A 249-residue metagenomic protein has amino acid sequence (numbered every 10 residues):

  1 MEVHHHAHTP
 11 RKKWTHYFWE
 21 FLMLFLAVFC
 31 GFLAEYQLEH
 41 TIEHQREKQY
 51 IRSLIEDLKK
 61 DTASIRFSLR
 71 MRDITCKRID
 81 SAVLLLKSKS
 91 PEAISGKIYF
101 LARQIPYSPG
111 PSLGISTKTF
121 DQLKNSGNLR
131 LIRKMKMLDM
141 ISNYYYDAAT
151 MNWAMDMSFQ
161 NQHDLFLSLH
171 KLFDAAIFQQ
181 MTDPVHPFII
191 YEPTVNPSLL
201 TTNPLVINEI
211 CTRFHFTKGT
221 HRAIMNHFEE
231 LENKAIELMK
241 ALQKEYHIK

Functional and structural regions predicted by a protein language model:
M1-T15, L38-K249: Long, hydrophobic alpha-helical segments that serve as membrane-spanning/inserting helices
E20-A34: Hydrophobic membrane-insertion alpha-helices, especially the h-region of bacterial N-terminal signal peptides
